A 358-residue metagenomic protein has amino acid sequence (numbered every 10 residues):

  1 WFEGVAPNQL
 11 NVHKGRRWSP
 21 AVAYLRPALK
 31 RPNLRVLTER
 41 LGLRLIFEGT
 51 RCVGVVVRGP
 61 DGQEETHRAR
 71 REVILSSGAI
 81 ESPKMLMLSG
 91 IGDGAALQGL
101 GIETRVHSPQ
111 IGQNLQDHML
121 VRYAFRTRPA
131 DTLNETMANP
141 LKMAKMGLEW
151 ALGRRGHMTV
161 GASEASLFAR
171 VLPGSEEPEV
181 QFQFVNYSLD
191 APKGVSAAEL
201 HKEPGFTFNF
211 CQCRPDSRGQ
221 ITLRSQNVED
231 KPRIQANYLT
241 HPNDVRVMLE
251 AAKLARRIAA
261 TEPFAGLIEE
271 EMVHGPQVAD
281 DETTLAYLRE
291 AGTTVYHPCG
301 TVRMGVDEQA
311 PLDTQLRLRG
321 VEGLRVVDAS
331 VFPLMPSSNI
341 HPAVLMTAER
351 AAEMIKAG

Functional and structural regions predicted by a protein language model:
W1-R58, R122-A144: Conserved redox-cofactor binding core of oxidoreductases
W1-S19, A96-Q110, N237: Rossmann-like flavin
A6-N8, R128-D131, M146-A343, A351-G358: FAD-dependent oxidoreductase catalytic-site/capping-region signature
T38-R40, V106-S108, V306: Short loop/edge segments at beta-strand edges and connector loops that shape dinucleotide/nucleotide cofactor-binding
L45-E48, G54-G147, H157: Glycine-rich loop(s) and the adjacent beta-strand/alpha-helix scaffold that form part
